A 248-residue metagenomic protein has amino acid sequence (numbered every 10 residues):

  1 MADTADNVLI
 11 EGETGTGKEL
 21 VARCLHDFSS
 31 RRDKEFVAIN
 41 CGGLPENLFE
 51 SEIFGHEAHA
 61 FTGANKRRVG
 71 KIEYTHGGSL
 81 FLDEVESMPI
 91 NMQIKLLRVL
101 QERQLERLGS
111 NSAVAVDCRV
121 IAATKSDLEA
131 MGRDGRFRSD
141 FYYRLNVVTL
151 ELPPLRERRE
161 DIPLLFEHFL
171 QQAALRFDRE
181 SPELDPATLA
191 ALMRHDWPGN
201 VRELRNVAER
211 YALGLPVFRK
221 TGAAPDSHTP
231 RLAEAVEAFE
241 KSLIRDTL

Functional and structural regions predicted by a protein language model:
M1-T62, E73-P89, P154-R159: Conserved post-Walker A coupling segment in P-loop NTPases
D3, N7-V8, D27-K34, Q93 (+2 more regions): Nucleotide-binding/hydrolysis machinery
I39, H56, G63, R67 (+3 more regions): Interfacial catalytic loop of ABC nucleotide-binding domains
G43-E46, G63, S87, R107 (+5 more regions): Residue-level preference for short helical/loop micro-motifs built around acidic side chains
H59-K66, E102-R107, A130, D226-S227: Short gly/ser/thr-rich secondary-structure transition/capping motifs
V69, V85, E102-R103, K125-L128: The feature captures the ABC ATPase H-loop/switch
S227-L248: Bacterial C-terminal helix-turn-helix
